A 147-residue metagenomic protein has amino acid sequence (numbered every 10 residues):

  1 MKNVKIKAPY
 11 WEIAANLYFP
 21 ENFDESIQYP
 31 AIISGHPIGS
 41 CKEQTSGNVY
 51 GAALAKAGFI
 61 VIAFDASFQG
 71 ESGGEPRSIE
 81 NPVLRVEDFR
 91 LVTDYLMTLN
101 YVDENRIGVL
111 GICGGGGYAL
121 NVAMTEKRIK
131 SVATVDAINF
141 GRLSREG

Functional and structural regions predicted by a protein language model:
M1-I27: N-terminal cap/lid segment of alpha/beta-hydrolase-fold proteins
I27-P37: Short beta-strand element of the alpha/beta-hydrolase
G39-A52, A66: The serine-hydrolase catalytic nucleophile loop
G51-G73: Conserved alpha/beta-hydrolase
I79-N100: Alpha/beta-hydrolase active-site loop
N100-C113: Alpha/beta-hydrolase fold nucleophile elbow
I112, A133-R142: Active-site nucleophile loop of the alpha/beta-hydrolase fold
G116-K127: Short glycine-enriched nucleophile-adjacent loop and the immediately C-terminal alpha-helix near the catalytic center
